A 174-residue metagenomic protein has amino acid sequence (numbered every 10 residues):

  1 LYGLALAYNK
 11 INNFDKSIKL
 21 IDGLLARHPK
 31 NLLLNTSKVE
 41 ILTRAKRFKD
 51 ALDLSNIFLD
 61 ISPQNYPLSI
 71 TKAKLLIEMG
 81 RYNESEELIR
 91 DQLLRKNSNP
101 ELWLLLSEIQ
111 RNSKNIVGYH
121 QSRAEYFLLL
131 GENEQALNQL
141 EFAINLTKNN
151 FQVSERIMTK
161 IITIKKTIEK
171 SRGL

Functional and structural regions predicted by a protein language model:
L4, K38, K72, L106 (+3 more regions): Structural register within alpha-helical repeat arrays
I11, A45, M79, S113-K114 (+2 more regions): Structural motif corresponding to the intra-repeat A-B loop/turn of tetratricopeptide repeats
F14, F48, Y82, I116-V117 (+1 more regions): TPR-repeat structural position
L129-L174: Terminal, low-structured helical/coil segments at or just beyond the last alpha-helical repeat
